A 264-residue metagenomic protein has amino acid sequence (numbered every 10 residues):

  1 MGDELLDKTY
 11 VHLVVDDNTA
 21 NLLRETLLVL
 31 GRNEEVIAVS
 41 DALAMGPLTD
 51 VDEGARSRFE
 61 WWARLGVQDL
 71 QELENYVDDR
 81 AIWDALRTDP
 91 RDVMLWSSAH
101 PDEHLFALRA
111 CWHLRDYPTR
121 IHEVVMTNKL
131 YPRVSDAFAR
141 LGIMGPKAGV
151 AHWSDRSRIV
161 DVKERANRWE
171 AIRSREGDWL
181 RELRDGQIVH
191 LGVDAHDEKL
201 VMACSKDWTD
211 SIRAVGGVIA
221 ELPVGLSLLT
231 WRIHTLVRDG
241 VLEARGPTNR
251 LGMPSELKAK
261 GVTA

Functional and structural regions predicted by a protein language model:
M1-E74: A structured, charge-rich N-terminal accessory region that forms the first stable segment of a protein and links
G31-N33, R109-I121: A short alpha->loop->secondary-structure connector
L65-L108: Long, hydrophobic/aromatic-enriched structural stretches that serve as scaffold segments
A137-T209, R213: A conserved mid-domain beta-alpha-beta active-site/ligand-binding segment of alpha/beta enzyme cores
R213-L226: Short helix-coil junctions and helix-kink-helix linkers
P223-R238: Short amphipathic alpha-helical interaction segments
V237-T248: A short, conserved structural fragment
P247-A264: Short, cationic-aromatic polyanion-contact patches
